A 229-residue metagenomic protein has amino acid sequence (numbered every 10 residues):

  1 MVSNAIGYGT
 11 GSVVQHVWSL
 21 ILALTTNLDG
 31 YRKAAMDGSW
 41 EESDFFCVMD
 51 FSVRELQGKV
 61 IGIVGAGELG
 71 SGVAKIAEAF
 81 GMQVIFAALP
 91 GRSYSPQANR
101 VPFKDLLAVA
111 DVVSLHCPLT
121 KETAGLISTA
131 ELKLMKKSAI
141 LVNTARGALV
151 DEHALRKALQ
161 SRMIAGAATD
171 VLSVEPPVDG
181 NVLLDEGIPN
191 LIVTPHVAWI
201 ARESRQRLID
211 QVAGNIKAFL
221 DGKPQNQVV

Functional and structural regions predicted by a protein language model:
M1-V2, S95-F103, I188-L191: Active-site regions of enzymes building and remodeling cell-envelope glycoconjugates
V2-S3, S138-I140, T144-V229: Rossmann-like dinucleotide-binding domain for NAD(H)/NADP(H)
A5-V60: Phosphate-binding beta-alpha-beta segment of Rossmann-like dinucleotide-binding domains, i.e., the NAD(P)
Y8-H16, L20, E68, I200-N215: Mid-domain beta-loop-alpha active-site segment that forms a flexible, acidic cofactor/metal-binding surface
V14-K33, K75-M82, Q211-D221: Oxidoreductase and adenylate-handling cofactor-binding alpha/beta cores
S39-M49, S93-R100, T120-L126, R146-L149 (+2 more regions): Short gly/ser/thr-rich secondary-structure transition/capping motifs
C47-K137: Rossmann-like dinucleotide/phosphate-binding beta-alpha-beta segment
